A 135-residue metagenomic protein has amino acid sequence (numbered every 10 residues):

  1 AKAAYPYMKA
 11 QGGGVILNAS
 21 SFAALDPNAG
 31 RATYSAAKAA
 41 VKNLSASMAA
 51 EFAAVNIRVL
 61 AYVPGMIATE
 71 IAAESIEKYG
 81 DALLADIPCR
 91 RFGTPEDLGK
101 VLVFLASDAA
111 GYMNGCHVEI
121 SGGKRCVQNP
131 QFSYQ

Functional and structural regions predicted by a protein language model:
A1, A37, S45: Active-site helix of classical SDR
P6, A50-A54, G111: Alpha-helical segment proximal to the catalytic Tyr-Lys
S21: Residue(s) in the substrate-gating loop at a strand-loop-helix junction that position the organic substrate next
D26, V103, N114-Q135: Short C-terminal tail/terminal secondary-structure segment of NAD(P)H-dependent dehydrogenase/reductase domains
D26-A32, R90, D108: Active-site loop immediately N-terminal to the catalytic Tyr-X3-Lys motif of short-chain dehydrogenase/reductase
P27-S35, S47, S75, F132: Active-site loop-to-helix junction immediately N-terminal to the catalytic Tyr of the SDR YXXXK motif in Rossmann-fold
A54, M66-I87, V127-Q135: A glycine/serine/threonine-rich, flexible loop-to-helix segment that serves as the NAD(P) cofactor-binding "lid"
I87-L98, A109: A conserved structural motif in NAD(P)-dependent oxidoreductases
